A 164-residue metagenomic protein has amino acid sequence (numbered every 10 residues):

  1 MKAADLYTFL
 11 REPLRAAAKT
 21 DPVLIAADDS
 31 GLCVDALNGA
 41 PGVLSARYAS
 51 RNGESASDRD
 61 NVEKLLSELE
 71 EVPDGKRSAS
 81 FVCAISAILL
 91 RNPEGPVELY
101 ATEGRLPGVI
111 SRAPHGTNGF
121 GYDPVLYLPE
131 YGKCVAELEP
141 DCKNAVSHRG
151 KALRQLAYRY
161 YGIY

Functional and structural regions predicted by a protein language model:
M1-Y164: Anionic-ligand binding patches
